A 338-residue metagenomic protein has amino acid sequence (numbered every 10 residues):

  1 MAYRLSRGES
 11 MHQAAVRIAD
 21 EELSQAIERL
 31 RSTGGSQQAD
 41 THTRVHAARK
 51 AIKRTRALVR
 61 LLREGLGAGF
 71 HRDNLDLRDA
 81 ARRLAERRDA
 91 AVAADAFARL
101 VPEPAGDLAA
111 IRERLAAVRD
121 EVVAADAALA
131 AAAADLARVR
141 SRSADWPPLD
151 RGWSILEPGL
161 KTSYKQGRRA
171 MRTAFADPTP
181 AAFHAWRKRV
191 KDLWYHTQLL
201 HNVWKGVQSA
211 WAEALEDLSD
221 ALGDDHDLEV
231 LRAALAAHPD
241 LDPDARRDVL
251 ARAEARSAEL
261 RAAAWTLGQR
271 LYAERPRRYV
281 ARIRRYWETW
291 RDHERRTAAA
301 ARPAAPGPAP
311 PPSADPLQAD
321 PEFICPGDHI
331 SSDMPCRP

Functional and structural regions predicted by a protein language model:
M1-P338: Cationic, histidine-enriched alpha-helical/coil surfaces that engage anionic ligands
